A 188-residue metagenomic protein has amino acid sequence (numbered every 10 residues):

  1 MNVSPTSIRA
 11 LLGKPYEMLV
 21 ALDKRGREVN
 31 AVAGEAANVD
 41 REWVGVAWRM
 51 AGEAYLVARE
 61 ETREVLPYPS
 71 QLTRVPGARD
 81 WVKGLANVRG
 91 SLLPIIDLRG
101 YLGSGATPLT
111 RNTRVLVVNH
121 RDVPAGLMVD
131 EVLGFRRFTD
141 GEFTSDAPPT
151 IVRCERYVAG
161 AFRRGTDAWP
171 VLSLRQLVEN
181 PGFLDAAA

Functional and structural regions predicted by a protein language model:
M1-A188: An acidic, low-aromatic, low-complexity terminal/linker signal
